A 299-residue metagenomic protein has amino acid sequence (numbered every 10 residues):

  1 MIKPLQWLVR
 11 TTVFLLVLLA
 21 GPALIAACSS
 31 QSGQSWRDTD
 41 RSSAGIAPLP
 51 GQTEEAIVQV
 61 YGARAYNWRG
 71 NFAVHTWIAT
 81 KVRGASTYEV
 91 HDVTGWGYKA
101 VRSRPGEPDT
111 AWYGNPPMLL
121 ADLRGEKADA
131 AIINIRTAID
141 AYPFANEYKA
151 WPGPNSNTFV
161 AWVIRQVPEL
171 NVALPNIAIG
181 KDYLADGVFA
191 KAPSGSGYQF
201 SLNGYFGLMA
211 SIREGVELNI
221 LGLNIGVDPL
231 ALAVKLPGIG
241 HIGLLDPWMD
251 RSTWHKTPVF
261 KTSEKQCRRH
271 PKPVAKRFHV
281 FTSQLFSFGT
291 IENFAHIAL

Functional and structural regions predicted by a protein language model:
I2-D40, A141-S263, C267, L299: Activation targets extended, charge/polar-rich intrinsically disordered C-terminal tails
S29-L123, N146-A150, N224, D228-I242: Glycine-rich catalytic cores of cysteine/serine-nucleophile enzymes that process amide/ester linkages in cell-envelope
G97, M118-I132, Y183-P193: Intrinsically disordered, glycine/charged-rich N-terminal periplasmic/extracytoplasmic linker segments that lie
G106-P168: Mid-length scaffold segments of soluble, non-membrane domains
F260, F278-F281, F286-F288, F294: Aromatic (phenylalanine/tyrosine) cluster motif
Q266-C267, P273, R277, L285: Cationic, low-complexity basic patches in intrinsically disordered or flexible, solvent-exposed regions
